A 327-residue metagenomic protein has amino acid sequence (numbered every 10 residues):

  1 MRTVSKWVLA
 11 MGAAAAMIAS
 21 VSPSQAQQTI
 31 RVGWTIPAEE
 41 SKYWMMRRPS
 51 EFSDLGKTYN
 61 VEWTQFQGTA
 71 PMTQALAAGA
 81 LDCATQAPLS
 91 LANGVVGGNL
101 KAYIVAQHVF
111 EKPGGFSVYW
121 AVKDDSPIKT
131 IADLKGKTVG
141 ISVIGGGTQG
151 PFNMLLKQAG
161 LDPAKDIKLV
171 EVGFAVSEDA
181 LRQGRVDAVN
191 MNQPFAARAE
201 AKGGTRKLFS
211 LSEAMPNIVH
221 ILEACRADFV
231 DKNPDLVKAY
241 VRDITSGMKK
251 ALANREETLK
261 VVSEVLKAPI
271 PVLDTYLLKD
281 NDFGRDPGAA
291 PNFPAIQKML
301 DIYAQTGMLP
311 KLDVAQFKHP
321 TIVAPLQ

Functional and structural regions predicted by a protein language model:
M1-M11: Bacterial N-terminal signal peptides that target proteins for export
L9-A19: Bacterial N-terminal signal peptides
V21-A26: Sec/Tat signal peptide C-region and signal peptidase I cleavage site
Q28-L161, K168-E171, D187-Q193, N217: Short, glycine-/small- and polar/acidic-enriched structural segments that line small-molecule recognition paths
F66-A70, T85, S142, G146-G147 (+5 more regions): Soluble non-cytosolic domains of exported or imported proteins
L89, G98, A175-E264: Pocket-lining segment of extracytoplasmic ligand-binding domains
D231-M308: Secondary-structure end/capping motifs
L300-Q327: Conserved C-terminal helix/tail region of periplasmic/extracytoplasmic solute-binding proteins
